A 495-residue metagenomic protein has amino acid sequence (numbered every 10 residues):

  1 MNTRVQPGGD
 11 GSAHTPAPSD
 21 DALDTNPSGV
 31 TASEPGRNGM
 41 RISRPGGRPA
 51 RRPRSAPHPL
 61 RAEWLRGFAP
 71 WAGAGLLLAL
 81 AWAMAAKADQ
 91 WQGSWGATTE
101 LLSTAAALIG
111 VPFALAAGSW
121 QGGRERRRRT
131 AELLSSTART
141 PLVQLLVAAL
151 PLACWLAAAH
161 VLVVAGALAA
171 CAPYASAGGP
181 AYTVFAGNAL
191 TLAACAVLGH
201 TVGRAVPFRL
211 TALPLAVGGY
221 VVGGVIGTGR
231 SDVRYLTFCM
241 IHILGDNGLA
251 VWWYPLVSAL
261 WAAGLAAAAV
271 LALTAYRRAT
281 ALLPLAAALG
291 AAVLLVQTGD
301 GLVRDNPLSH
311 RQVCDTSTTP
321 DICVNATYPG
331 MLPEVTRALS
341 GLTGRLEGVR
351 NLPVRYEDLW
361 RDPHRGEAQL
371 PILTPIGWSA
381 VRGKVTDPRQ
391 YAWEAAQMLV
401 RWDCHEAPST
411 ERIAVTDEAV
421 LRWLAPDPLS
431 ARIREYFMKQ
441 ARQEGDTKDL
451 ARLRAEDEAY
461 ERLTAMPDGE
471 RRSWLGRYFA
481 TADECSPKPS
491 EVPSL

Functional and structural regions predicted by a protein language model:
M1-G118, E125, A268-P284, L294-R304 (+9 more regions): Hydrophobic alpha-helical transmembrane segments
R54-A56, R61-A97, Q144-A268: Hydrophobic alpha-helical segments
P112-S119, R128, V163, C195 (+1 more regions): Alpha-helical transmembrane segments of polytopic integral membrane proteins, especially the permease/helical cores
A117-C154: Helix-loop-helix units of permease transmembrane domains in multi-pass membrane transporters, especially ABC
L134-S135, R139, V143, G203-F208 (+1 more regions): Membrane-interface helix-boundary motifs at transmembrane edges
C195, L332-V335: Solvent-exposed, acidic/flexible segments
L249-L260, A272-G290: Amide-forming acyltransferase catalytic core, primarily the GNAT-like/NAT-type and related acyltransferase folds
E394-A396: Small-residue-enriched transmembrane helix-hairpin modules in multi-pass membrane proteins
